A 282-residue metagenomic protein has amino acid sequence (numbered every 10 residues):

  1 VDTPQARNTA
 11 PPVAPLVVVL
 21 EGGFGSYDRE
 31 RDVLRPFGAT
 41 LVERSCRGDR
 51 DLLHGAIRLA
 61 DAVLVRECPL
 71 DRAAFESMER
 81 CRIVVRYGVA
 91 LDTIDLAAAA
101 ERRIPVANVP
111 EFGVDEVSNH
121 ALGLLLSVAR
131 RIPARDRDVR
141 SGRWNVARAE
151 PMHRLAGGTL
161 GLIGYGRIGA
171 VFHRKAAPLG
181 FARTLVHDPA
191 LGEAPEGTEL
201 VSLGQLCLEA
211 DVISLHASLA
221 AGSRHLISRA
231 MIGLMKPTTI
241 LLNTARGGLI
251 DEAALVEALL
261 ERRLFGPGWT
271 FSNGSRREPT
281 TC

Functional and structural regions predicted by a protein language model:
V1-A60: N-terminal glycine-/charge-rich "phosphate-binding" loop or analogous flexible N-terminal tail
V19, L160-L162: Hydrophobic Val/Ile/Leu positions in short beta-strands of Rossmann-like dinucleotide-binding domains
L20, R66, Y87, H216-L219 (+1 more regions): Short, well-ordered coil/turn residues at beta-beta hairpins and beta-strand->alpha-helix junctions within
G22, Y165-G166: Glycine-rich Rossmann-fold phosphate-binding loop(s) that bind the pyrophosphate of adenine dinucleotide cofactors
S45, R66, Y87-G88, I104-D115 (+1 more regions): Short beta->alpha connector loops at strand-helix junctions that form conserved, small/polar/Pro-enriched
D71-E76, P189-C282: Rossmann-like adenosine-cofactor binding region
R102, P110-T159, V171-R174, L179: Phosphate-binding beta-alpha-beta segment of Rossmann-like dinucleotide-binding domains, i.e., the NAD(P)
